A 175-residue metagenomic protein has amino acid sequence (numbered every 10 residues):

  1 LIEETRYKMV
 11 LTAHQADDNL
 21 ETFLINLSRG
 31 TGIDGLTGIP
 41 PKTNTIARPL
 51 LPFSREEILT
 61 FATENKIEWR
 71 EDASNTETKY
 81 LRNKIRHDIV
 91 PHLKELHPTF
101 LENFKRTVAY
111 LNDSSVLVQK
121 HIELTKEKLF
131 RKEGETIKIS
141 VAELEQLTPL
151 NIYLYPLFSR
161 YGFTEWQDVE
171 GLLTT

Functional and structural regions predicted by a protein language model:
L1: Conserved acidic catalytic loop of the alpha/beta-hydrolase fold
E4-A13, D18-T107, L111, Q119 (+1 more regions): Catalytic subdomain that performs nucleotidyl-dependent activation
K42-T43, K105-T175: AMP-forming adenylation/ATP pyrophosphatase catalytic core
